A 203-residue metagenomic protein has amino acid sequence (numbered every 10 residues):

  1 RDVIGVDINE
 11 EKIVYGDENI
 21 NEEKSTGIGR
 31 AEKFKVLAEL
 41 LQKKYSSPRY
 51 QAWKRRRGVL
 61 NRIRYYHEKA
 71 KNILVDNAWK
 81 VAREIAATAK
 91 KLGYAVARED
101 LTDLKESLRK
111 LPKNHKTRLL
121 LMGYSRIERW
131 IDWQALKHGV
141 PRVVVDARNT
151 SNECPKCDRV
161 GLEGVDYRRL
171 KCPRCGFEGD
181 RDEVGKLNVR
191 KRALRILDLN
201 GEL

Functional and structural regions predicted by a protein language model:
R1-T117, D132-L203: Metal-dependent phosphodiester-processing active-site neighborhood
T117-S125: A short acidic, glycine-rich active-site loop that binds or catalyzes chemistry on phosphate/adenosine moieties
